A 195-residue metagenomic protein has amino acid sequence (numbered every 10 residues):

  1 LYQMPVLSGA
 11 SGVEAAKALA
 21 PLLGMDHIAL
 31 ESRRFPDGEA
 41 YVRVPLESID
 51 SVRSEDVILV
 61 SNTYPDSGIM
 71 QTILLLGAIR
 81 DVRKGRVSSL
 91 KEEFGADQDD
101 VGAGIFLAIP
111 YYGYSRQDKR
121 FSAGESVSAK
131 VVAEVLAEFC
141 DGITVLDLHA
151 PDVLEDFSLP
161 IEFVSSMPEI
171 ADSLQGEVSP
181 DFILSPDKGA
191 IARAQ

Functional and structural regions predicted by a protein language model:
L1-Q195: PRPP-associated nucleotide enzymes
